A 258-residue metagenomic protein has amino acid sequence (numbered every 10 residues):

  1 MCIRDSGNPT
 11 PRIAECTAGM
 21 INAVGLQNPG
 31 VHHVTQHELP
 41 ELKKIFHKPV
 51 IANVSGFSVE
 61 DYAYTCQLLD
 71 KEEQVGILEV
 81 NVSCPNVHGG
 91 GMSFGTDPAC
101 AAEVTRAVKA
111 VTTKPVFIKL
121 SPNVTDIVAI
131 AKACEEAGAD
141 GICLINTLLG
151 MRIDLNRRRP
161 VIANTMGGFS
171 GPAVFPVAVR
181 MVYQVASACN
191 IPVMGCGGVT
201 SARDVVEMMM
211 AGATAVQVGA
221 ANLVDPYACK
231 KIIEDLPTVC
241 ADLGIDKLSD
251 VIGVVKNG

Functional and structural regions predicted by a protein language model:
M1-I3: Short, small-residue-biased leader/transition segments that mark boundaries at the very start of proteins
G7-T17, I153-G167, M209, A221-I245: C-terminal helical cap(s) of enzyme catalytic domains, especially alpha/beta-barrels
E15-I45: A gly/proline- and charged-residue-enriched helix-loop-helix capping module
Q36, I45, F57-M194, T200-A213 (+1 more regions): Alpha/beta enzyme core
V199-S201, L223-V224: Short Gly/Pro-enriched loop/turn and capping motifs at secondary-structure junctions
S249-G258: A short, charged, Gly/Pro-tolerant segment at domain boundaries
